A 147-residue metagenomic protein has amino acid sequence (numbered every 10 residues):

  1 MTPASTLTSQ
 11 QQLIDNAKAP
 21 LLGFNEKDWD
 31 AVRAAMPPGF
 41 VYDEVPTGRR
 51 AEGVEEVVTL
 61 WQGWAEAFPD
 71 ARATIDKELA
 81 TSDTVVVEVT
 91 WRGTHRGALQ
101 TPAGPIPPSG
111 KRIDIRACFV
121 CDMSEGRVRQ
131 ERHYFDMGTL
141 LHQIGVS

Functional and structural regions predicted by a protein language model:
M1-S147: C-terminal and inter-domain tail/linker signature
